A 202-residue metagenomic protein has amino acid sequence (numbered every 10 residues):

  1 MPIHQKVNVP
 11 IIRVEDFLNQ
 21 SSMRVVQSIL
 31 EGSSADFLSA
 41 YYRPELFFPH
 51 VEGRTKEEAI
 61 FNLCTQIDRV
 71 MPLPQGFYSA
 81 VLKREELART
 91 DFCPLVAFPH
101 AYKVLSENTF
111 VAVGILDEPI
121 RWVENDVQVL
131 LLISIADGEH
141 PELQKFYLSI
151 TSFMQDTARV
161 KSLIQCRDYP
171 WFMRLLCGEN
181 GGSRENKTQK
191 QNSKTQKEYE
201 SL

Functional and structural regions predicted by a protein language model:
M1-L202: Cytosolic covalent-transfer regions centered on His/Cys nucleophiles that carry phosphoryl or persulfide groups
